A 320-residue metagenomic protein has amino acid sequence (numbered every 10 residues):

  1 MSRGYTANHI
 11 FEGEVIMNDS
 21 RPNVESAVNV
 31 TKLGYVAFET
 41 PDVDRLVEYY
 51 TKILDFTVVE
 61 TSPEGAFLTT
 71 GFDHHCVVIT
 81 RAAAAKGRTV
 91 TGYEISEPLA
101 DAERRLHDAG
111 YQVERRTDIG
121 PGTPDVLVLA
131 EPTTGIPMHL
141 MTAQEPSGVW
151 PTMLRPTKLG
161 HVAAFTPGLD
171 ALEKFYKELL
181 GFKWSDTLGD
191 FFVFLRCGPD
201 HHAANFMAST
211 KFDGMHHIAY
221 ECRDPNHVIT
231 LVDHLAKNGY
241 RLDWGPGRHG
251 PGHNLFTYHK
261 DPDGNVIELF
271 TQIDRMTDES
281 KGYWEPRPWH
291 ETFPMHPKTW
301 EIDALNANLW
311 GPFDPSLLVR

Functional and structural regions predicted by a protein language model:
S2-S26, H107-R155, V193-F194, G239-R320: Vicinal oxygen chelate
H9-R104, A109-Y111, W310-V319: The feature marks the first
G13, F56-T89, L129-Q144, S185-H216 (+2 more regions): Conserved short beta-strand elements that form part of the metal-binding/catalytic scaffold of enzyme active sites
V28-H75, R116-P121, D125, A164-H202: Core segments of cupin and vicinal oxygen chelate
K32-P41, A82-H107, D125-P132, K158-P167 (+2 more regions): Vicinal oxygen chelate
L46, Y50-T51, L106, G135 (+5 more regions): Conserved active-site tyrosine of GNAT-family acetyltransferases
P146, W150-F165, L172: Glycine-rich adenosyl-nucleotide cofactor-binding module
D170-L179, K183, G189, A219-P225 (+2 more regions): Double-stranded beta-helix
